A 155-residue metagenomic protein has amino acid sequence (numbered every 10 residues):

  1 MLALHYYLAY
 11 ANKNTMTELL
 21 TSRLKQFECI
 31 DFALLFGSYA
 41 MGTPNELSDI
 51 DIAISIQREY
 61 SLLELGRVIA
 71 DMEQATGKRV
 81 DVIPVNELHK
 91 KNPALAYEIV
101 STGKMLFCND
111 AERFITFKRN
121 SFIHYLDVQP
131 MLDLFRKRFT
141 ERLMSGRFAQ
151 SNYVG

Functional and structural regions predicted by a protein language model:
M1-C29, M41-G42, Q57-G155: Catalytic core of pol beta-like nucleotidyltransferases
D31-Y39: Short gly/ser-rich loop at a beta-strand->alpha-helix junction or flexible surface loop bordering the NTP-binding
L34, D51, D81-I83: A structural signal for isolated positions on well-ordered beta-strands in alpha/beta enzyme cores
N45-S48: Short glycine/proline-enriched turns and hinge-like loops at secondary-structure junctions
A53-S55: Short hydrophobic/aromatic beta-strand micro-patches that form the beta-sheet surface supporting nucleotide- or nucleic
